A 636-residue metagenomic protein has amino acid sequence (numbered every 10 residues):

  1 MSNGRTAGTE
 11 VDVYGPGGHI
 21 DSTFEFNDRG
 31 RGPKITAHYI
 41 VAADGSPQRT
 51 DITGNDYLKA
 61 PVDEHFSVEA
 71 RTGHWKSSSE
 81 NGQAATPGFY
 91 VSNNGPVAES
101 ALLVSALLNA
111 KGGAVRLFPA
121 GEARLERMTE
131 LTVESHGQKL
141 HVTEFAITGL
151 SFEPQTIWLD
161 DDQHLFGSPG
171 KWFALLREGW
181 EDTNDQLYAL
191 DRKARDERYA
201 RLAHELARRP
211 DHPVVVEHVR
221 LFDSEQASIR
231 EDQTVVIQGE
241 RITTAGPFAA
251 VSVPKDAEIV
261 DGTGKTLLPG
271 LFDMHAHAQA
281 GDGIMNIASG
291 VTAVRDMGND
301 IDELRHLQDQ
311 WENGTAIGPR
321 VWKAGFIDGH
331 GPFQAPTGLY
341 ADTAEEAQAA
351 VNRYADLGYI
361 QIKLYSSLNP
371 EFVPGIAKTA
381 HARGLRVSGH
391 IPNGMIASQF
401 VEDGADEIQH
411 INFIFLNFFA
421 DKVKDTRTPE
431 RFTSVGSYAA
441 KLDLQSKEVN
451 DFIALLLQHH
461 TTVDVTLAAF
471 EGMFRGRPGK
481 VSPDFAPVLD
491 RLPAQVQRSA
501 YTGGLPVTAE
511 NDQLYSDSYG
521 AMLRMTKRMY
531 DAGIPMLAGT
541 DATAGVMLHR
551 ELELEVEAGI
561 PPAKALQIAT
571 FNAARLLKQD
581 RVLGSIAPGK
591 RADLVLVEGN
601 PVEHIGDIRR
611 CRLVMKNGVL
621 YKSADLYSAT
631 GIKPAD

Functional and structural regions predicted by a protein language model:
S2-S77: N-terminal mature ectodomain segment of secretory-pathway/periplasmic proteins
D56-A146, P169, A189-K193: Solvent-exposed helix/loop surface patches that form functional interfaces
R177-H218, S252-V253, Y354, N617-D636: Extracellular/periplasmic ectodomains of large secreted or surface enzymes and adhesion receptors
H204-L206, L221-T234, P247-F248, V546 (+2 more regions): Acidic, glycine-enriched loop/beta-strand segments at the rims of small-molecule binding/catalytic pockets
D211-V214, S252-I284, T292: Replace "His-x-His-based motif
Q226-L268: Histidine-rich, glycine-flanked metal-binding segment
G283-E303, R320-F326, A355-L368, A377 (+3 more regions): Divalent metal-dependent hydrolysis catalytic cores, especially in the metallo-beta-lactamase
A350-L368, D406, I414-A558, A624 (+2 more regions): Active-site neighborhoods of metal-dependent hydrolases
